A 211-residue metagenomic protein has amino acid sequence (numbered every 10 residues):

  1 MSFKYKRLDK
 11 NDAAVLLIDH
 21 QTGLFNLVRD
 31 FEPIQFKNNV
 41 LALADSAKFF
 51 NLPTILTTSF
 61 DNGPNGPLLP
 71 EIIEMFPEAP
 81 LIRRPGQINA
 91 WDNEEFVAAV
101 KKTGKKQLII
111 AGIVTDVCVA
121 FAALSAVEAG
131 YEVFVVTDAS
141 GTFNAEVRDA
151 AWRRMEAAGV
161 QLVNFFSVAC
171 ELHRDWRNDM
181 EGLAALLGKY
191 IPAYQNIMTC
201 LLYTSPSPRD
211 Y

Functional and structural regions predicted by a protein language model:
A13-H20: N-terminal nucleotide-binding beta1-loop-alpha1 segment
G23-N26: Short acidic, Gly/Ser-rich segments with clustered Asp/Glu that frequently serve as metal-coordination loops in enzyme
V28-F121, A184-A185: Active-site alpha/beta core segments
E74-R83, W152-C170: Structural recognition of alpha->loop->beta junctions
Q107-A158: A contiguous pocket-lining binding segment that forms or flanks enzyme active sites
Q161-A193: A charged, well-structured terminal subsegment
Y203-Y211: Single conserved hydrophobic/aromatic residue that forms the stacking wall/gate of nucleotide- or nucleobase-binding
